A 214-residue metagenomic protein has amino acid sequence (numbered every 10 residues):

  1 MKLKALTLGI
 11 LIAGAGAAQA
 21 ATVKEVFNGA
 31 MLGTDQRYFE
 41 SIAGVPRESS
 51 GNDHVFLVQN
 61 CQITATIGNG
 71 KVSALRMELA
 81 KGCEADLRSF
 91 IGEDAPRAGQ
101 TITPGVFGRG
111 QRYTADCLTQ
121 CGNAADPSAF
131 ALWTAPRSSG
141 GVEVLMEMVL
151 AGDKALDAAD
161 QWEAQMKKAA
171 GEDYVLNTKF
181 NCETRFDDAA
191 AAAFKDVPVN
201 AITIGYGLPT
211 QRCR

Functional and structural regions predicted by a protein language model:
M1-T7: Bacterial N-terminal signal peptides that target proteins for export
T7-G14: Bacterial N-terminal signal peptides
G16-T22: Sec/Tat signal peptide C-region and signal peptidase I cleavage site
K24-V26: Short, polar/charged loop or turn motifs at beta-strand boundaries
N28-N69, E78: N-terminal secretory signal peptides
T34, I42, E48, E78-R214: Non-cytosolic coordination micro-motifs
